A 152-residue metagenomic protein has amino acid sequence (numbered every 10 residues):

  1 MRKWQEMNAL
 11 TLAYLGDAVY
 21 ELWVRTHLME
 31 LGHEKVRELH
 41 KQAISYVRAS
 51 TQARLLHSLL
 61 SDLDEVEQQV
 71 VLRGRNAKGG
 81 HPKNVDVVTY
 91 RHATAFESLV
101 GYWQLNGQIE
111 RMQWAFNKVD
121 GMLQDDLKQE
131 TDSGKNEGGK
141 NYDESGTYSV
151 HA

Functional and structural regions predicted by a protein language model:
M1-A152: Double-stranded RNA-binding/processing signature
